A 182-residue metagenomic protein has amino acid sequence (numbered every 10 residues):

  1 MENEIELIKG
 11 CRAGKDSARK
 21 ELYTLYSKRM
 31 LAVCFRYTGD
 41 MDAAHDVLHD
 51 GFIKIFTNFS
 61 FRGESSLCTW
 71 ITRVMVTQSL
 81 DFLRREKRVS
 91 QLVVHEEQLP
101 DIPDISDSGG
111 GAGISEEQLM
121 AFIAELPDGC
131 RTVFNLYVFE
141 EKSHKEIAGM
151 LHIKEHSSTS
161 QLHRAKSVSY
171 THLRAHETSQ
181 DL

Functional and structural regions predicted by a protein language model:
M1, D81, V89-E116: Internal acidic/polar
L7, Y23, L31, M41-N58: Conserved RNAP core-binding helix
I8-A32: A short, charge-rich alpha-helical start-of-domain segment used by transcription regulators
R12-A13, H49-L67, E86: Sigma70-family region 2
D40, S143, I153-S157: Helix-turn-helix DNA-binding motif, specifically the short coil turn and the N-cap/start of the second
R62, R73-V94: Arg/Lys-rich amphipathic alpha helix in sigma70-family domain 2
V133-Y137: A short pre-motif secondary-structure segment
T171-T178: Conserved small/polar residues in nucleotide/adenosyl-binding loops
